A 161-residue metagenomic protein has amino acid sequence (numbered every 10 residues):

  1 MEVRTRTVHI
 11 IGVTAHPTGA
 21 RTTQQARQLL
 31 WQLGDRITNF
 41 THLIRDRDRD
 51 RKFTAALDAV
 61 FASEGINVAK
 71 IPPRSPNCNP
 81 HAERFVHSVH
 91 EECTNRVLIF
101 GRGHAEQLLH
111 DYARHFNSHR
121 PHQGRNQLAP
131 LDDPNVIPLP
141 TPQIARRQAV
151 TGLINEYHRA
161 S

Functional and structural regions predicted by a protein language model:
M1-S161: Charged DNA-binding/catalytic regions of mobile-element recombinases
